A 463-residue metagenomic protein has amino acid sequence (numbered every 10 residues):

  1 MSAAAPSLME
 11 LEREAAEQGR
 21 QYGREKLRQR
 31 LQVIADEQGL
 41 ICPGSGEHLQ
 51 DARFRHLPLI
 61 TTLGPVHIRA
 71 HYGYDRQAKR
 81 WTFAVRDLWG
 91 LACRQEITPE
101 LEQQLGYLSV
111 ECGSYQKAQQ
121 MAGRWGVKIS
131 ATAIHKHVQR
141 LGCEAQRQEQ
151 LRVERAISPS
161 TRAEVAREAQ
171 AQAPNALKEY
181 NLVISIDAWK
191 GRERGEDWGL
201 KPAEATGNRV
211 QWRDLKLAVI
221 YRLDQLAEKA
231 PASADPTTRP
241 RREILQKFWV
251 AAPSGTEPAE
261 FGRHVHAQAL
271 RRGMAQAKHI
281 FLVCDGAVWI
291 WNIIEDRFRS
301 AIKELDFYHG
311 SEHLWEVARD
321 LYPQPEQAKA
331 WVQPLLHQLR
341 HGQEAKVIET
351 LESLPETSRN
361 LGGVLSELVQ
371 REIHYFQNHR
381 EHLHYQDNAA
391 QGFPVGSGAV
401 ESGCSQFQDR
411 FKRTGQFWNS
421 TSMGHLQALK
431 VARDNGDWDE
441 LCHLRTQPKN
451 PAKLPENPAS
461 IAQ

Functional and structural regions predicted by a protein language model:
M1-L27, H71-Q463: Catalytic center-proximal scaffold of phosphoryl-transfer enzymes
E25-V33, I60-P65: Short, intrinsically disordered, charge-biased short linear motifs at domain edges
V33, Q50, V66, N175-L177 (+1 more regions): Sterically constrained small-residue positions within well-ordered secondary structures of folded domains
I34-L40, R55, I68-H71: Short metal-coordination and nucleic-acid-contact micro-motifs, chiefly zinc-binding Cys/His arrays
C42-S45, D75-Q77: Short cysteine-rich clusters marking metal-coordination/redox-active sites
H48-P65: Short recognition patches in nucleic-acid-associated and regulatory proteins
